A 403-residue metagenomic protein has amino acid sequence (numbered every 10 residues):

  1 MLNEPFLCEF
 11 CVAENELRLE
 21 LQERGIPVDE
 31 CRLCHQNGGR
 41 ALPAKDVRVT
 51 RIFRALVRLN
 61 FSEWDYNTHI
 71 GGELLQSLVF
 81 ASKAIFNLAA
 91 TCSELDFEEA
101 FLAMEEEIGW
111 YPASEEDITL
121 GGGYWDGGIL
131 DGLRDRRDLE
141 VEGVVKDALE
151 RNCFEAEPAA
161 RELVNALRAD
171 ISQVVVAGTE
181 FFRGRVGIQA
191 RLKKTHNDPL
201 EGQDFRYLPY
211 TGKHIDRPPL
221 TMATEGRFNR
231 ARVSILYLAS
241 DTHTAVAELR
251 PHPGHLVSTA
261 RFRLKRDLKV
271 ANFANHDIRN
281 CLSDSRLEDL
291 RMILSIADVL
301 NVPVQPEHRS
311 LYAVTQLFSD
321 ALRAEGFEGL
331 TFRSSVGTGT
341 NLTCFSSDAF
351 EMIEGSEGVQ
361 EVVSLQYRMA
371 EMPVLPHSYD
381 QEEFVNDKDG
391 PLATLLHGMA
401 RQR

Functional and structural regions predicted by a protein language model:
M1-N229, P251-R403: Active-site and NAD+-binding cores of ADP-ribose-processing enzymes
S234-L238: A short, exposed loop/beta-hairpin motif centered on an aromatic-Gly-Thr core
A239-H243, Y312: Conserved structured core elements
T242-P253: Short active-site loop/helix that positions an aromatic residue
